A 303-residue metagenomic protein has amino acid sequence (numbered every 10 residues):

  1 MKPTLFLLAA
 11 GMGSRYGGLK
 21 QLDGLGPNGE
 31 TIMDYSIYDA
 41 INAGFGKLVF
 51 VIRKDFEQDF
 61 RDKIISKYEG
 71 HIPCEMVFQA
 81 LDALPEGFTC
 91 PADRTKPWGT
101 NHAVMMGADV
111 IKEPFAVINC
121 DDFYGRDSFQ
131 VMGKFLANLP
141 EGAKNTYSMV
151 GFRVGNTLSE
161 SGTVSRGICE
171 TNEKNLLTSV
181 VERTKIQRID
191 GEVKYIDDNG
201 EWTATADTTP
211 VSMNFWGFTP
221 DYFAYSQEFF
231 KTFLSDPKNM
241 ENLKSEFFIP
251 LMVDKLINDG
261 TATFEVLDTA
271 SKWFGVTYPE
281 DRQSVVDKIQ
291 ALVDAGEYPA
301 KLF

Functional and structural regions predicted by a protein language model:
M1-A10, P27-V117, Y124-V131, A137-N138: Conserved N-terminal catalytic core of the sugar/cofactor nucleotidyltransferase
M12, D121-D122, V154: Active-site metal-binding loops of divalent metal-dependent hydrolases
L22, C169-T171, V266: A structural signal for short hydrophobic beta-strand segments in well-ordered beta-sheet cores
D59-F60, D127, Y225, M252 (+1 more regions): Phosphate- and divalent-cation-binding pockets in alpha/beta enzyme and binding domains that engage nucleotide-derived
R126-F215, P220: Conserved core of the sugar-phosphate nucleotidyltransferase
G217, F264-L267, G275: Conserved active-site beta-strand element of glycosyltransferases/polysaccharide synthases
Q227-A262: A C-terminal functional module that forms or caps the active site or interfaces directly with catalytic machinery
